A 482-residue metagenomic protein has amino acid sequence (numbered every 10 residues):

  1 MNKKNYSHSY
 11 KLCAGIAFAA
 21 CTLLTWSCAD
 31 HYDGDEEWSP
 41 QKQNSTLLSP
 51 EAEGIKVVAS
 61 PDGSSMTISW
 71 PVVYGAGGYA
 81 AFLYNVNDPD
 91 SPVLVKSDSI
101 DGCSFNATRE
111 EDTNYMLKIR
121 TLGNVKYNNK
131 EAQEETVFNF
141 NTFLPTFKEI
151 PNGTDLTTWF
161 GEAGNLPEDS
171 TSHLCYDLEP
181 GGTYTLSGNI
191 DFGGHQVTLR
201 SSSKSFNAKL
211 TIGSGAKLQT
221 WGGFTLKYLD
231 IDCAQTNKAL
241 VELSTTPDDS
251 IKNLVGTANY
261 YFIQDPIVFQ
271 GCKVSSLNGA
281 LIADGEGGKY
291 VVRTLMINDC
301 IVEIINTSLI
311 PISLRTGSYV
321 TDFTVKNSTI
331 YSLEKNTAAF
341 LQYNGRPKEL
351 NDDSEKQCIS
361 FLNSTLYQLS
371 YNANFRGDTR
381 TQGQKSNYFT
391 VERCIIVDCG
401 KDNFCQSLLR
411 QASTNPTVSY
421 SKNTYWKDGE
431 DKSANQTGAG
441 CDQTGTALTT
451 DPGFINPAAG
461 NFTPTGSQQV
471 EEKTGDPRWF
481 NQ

Functional and structural regions predicted by a protein language model:
M1-Y6, G15-V58: Bacterial Sec-dependent N-terminal signal peptides
A29-K42, G123-P145: Extracellular fibronectin type III
G63-G75: Conserved aromatic anchor
N106-N128: Beta-strand-rich modules
G153-T157, S170-V197, S202-G213: N-terminal extracellular ligand-recognition/capping segment immediately after the signal peptide
T185-T198, K209-I263: Extracellular beta-strand-rich solenoid/capping regions of secreted or surface-exposed proteins that bind or remodel
G222-C233, Y261-S276, V291-S308, Y319-N336 (+3 more regions): Right-handed parallel beta-helix
D442-Q482: C-terminal accessory segments
